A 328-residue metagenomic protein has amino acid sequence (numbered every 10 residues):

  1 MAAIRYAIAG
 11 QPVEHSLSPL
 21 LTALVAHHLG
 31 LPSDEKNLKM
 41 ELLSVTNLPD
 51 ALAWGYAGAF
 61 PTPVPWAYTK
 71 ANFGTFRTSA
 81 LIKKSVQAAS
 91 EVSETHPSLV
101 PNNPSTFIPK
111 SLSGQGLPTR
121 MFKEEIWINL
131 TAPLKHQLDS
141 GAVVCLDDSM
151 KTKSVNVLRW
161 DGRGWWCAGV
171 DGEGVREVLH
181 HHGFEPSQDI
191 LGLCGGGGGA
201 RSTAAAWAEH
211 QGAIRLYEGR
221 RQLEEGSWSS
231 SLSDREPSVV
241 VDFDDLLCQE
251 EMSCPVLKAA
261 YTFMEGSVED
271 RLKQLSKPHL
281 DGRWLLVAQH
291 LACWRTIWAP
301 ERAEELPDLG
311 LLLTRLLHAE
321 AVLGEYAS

Functional and structural regions predicted by a protein language model:
M1-V155, G282, L286-V287, C293 (+1 more regions): N-terminal ligand-binding/catalytic initiation module
R5, W127, I190, P237-V241 (+1 more regions): Structural motif
G10-P12, C167-G174, L179-R221: Glycine-rich adenosine-cofactor-binding loop
P109, A213-R220, E236-D244, V256-T262: Short, hydrophobic beta-strand segments that form beta-sheet elements in well-ordered domains
L117, R221-S238, F243-E250: Short acidic low-complexity segments
K151, V157, D242-L246, E251-L286: ADP-ribose/adenylate-binding Rossmann-like module
N156-W165, R221: Short, flexible loop segments at boundaries between secondary-structure elements
E177, H181, K277-L317: Active-site capping/gating segments
